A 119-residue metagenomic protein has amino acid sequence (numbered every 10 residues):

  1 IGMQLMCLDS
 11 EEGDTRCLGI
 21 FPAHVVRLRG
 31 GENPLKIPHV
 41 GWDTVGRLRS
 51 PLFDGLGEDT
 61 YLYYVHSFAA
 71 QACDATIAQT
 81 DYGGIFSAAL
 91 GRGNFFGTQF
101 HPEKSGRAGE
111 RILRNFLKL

Functional and structural regions predicted by a protein language model:
I1-H39, R114: Cysteine-nucleophile active-site neighborhood
L8-S10, S67, S105: Short linear Ser/Thr-Pro motifs
V25, N33, G83, P102-E103: Residue-level signature for short turns and capping positions that connect secondary-structure elements
P38-G41, G46, S87-A89, R107-I112: A short, polar/proline- and glycine-enriched secondary-structure boundary/capping micro-motif
T44-P102: Active-site oxyanion/phosphate-handling segment shared across diverse enzymes
T98-L119: Acyltransferase
